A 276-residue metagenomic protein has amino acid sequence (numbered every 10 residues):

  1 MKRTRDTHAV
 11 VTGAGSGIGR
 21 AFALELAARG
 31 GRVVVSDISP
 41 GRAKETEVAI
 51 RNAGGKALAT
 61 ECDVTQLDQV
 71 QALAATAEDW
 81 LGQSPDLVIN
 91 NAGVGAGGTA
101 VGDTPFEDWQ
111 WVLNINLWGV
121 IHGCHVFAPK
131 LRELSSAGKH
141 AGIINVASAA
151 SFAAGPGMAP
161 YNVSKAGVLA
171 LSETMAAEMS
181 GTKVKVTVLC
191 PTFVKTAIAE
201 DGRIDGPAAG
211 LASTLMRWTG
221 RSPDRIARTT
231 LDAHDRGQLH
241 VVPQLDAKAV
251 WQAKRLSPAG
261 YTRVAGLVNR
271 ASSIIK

Functional and structural regions predicted by a protein language model:
G15-S16: Conserved glycine-rich cofactor-binding loop
P40-G41, E61-L73, F106: The beta1-alpha1 cofactor-binding region of Rossmann-like NAD(H)/NADP(H)-dependent oxidoreductases
T99-V101, P105-W111: Substrate-binding pocket helix/loop in short-chain dehydrogenase/reductase
C124, S164: Active-site helix of classical SDR
P129, A177-G181: Alpha-helical segment proximal to the catalytic Tyr-Lys
S148: Residue(s) in the substrate-gating loop at a strand-loop-helix junction that position the organic substrate next
G181-L245: SDR active-site lid
